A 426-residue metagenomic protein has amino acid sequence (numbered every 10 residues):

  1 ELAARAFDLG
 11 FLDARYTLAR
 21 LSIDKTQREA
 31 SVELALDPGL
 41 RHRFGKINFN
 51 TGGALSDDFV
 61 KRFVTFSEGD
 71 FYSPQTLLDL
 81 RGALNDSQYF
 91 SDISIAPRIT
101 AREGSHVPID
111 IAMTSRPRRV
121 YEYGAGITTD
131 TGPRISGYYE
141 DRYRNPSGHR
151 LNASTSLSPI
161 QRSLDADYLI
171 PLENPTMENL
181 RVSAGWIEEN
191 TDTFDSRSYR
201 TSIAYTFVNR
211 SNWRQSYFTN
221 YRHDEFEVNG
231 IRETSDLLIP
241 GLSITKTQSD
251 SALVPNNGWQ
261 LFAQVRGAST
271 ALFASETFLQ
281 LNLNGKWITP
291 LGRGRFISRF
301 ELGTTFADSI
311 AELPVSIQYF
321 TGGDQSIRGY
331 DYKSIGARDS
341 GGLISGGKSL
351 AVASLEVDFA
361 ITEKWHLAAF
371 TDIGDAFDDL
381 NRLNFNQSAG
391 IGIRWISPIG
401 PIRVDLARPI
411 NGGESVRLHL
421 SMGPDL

Functional and structural regions predicted by a protein language model:
E1-I109, M113-R118, G132: Interaction-mediating elements
K25-Q27, L40, G53, R102 (+3 more regions): A generic beta-sheet turn/junction motif
D70-F262, L279, G294-F296, Q325-G329 (+3 more regions): Gram-negative/organellar outer-membrane beta-barrel architecture
V107, G292-F370, D378: Extracytoplasmic gating/loop element in the C-terminal half of outer-membrane beta-barrel translocons and assembly
S136, F218, I239-S243, F262-Q264 (+7 more regions): One-face residue pattern on beta-strands with alternating periodicity enriched for small/polar residues
A184, I203, W259-S269, E276-D308: Transmembrane beta-barrel strand/turn architecture of Gram-negative outer membrane proteins
T371-N384, I399: C-terminal beta-signal and adjacent terminal beta-strands/loops of Gram-negative outer-membrane beta-barrel proteins
